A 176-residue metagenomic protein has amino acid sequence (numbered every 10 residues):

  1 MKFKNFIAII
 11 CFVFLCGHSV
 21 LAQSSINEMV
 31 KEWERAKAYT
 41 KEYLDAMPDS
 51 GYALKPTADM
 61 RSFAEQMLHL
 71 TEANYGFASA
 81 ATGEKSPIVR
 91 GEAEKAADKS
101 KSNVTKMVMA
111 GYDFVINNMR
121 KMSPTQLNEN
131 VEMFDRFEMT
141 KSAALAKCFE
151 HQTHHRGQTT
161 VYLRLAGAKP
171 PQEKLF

Functional and structural regions predicted by a protein language model:
M1-S25: Bacterial Sec-dependent N-terminal signal peptides
F3-N5, S19, A38, G157 (+1 more regions): Hydrophobic alpha-helical segments, especially transmembrane helices and their immediate juxtamembrane helical caps
F12, A46, H69-E72, A110: Residues within well-ordered alpha-helical secondary structure of globular protein domains
V30-E34, K41, D49-E92, E132-F176: Short, contiguous alpha-helical
Y39-E42, A46, A110-N118, Q158: Solvent-exposed, charged/polar functional surfaces in cytosolic regulatory/catalytic domains
A96-E132, T140-H151: Acidic/histidine-rich alpha-helical segments that form the ligand environment of transition-metal centers
